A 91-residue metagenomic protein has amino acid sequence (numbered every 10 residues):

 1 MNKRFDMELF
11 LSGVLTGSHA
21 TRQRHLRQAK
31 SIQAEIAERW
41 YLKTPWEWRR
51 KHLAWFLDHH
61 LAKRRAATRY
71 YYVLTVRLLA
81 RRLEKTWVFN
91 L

Functional and structural regions predicted by a protein language model:
M1-T21: Short terminal alpha-helical segments
L15-V88: Non-catalytic DNA-binding core/recognition domains of DNA-processing enzymes
